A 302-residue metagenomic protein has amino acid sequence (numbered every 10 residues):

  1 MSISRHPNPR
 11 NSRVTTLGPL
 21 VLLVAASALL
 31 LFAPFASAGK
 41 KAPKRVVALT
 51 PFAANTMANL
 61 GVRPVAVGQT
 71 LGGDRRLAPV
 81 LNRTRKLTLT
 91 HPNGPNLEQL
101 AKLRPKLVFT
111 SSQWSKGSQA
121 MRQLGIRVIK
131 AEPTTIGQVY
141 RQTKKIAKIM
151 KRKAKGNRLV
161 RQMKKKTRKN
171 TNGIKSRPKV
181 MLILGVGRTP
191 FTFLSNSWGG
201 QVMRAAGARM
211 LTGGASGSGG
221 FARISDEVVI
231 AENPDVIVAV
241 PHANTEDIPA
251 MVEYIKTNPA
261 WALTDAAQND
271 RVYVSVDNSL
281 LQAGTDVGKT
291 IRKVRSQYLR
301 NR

Functional and structural regions predicted by a protein language model:
M1-T15: N-terminal secretory signal peptides that target proteins for export/translocation
G18-F32: Bacterial N-terminal signal peptides
F32-A38: Sec/Tat signal peptide C-region and signal peptidase I cleavage site
A42-L60, K155-A208, G219: Basic- and aromatic-lined ligand-binding clefts that recognize polyanionic substrates
K44, Y140-R141, K148, N157-R161 (+2 more regions): Structured C-terminal subdomain patch of bacterial secreted/periplasmic proteins
R45, P51-L103, L107, Q113: A short, structured surface patch at a secondary-structure boundary
R75, E132-K145, K179-Q201, N244-I248: Extracytoplasmic ligand-binding site segments that recognize negatively charged/polar headgroups
L97, A101-T110, I126, D226-A239: Proline-aspartate-enriched helix->loop->beta-strand connector
